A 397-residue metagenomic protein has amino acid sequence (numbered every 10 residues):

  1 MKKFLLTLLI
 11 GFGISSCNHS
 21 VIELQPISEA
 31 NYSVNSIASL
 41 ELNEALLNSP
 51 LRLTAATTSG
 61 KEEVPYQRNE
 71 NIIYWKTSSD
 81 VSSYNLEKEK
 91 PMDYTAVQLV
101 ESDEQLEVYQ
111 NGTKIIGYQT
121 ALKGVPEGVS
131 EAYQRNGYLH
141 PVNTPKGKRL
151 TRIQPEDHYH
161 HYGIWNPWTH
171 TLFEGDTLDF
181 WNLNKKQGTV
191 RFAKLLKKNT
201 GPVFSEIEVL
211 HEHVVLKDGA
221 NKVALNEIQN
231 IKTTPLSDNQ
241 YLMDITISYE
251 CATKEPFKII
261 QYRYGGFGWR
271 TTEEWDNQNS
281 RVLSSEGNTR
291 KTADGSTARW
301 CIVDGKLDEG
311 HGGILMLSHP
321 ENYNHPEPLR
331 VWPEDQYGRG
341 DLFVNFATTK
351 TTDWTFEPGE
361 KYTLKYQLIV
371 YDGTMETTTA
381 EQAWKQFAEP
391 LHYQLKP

Functional and structural regions predicted by a protein language model:
M1-L24: Bacterial Sec-dependent N-terminal signal peptides
N18-A96, S102-D103, Y118-T200, E206-L210: Alpha-mannosidase-like glycoside hydrolase catalytic domains involved in N-glycan trimming, generalizing to other
I22-L24, L106-G112, M243-C251: Short, well-ordered beta-strand segments enriched in hydrophobic/aromatic residues
E44-E70, Y262-W269, E274-K350, P358: Trp/Gly-enriched beta-strand surface patches
T77, L317-P397: Beta-strand-rich recognition/accessory modules
S82-P91, G112, H211, G359-G373: Short, hydrophobic/aromatic-enriched beta-strand segments in well-ordered soluble domains
Q98-S102, K198-T200, V209-I260: Acidic, contiguous internal or C-terminal segments within carbohydrate-active enzymes that form a structured patch used
Y118-Y133, Y138-P141, L236-L283: Acidic (Asp/Glu-rich), glycine- and aromatic
